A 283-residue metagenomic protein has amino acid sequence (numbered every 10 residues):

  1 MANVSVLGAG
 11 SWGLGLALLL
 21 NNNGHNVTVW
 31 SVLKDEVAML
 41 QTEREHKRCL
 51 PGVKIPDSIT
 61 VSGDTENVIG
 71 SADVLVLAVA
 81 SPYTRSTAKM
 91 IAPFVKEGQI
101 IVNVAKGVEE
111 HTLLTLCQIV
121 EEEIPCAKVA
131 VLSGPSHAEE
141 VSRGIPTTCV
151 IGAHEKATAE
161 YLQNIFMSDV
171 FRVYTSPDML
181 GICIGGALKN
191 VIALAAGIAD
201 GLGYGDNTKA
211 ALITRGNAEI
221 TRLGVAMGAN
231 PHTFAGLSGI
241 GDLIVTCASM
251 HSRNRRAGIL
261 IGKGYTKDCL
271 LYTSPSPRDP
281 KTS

Functional and structural regions predicted by a protein language model:
M1-P51, G63: NAD(P)+-binding Rossmann beta1-loop-alpha1 motif at the extreme N-terminus of oxidoreductases
V6, V29, I101-N103, V131 (+1 more regions): Structural beta-sheet core signal
I55, V61-G70, V74-P146, L162: Rossmann-like NAD(P)(H) cofactor-binding subdomain of soluble oxidoreductases
Y83, F94, I119-A127, P146-T233: Internal alpha-helical scaffold of NAD(P)-dependent oxidoreductase catalytic cores
I240-D268: Acidic, Mg2+-coordinating active-site segments of isoprenoid diphosphate-utilizing enzymes
Y272-P277: Conserved small/polar residues in nucleotide/adenosyl-binding loops
